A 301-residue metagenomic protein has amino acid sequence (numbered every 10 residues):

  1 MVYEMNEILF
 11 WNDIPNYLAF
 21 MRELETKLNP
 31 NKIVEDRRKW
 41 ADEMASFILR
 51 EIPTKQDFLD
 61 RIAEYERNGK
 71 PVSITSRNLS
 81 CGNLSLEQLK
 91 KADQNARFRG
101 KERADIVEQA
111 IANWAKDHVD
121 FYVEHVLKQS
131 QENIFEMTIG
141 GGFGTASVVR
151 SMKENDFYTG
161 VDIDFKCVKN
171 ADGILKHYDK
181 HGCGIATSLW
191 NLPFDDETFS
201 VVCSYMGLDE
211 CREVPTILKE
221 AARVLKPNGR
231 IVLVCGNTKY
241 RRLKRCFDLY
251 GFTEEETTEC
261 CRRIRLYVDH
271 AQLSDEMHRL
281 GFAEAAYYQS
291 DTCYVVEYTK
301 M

Functional and structural regions predicted by a protein language model:
G82, E87-D117: Class I SAM-dependent methyltransferase Rossmann-like catalytic core, especially the SAM/SAH-binding loop
I111-E132, S147: Conserved alpha-helix/loop element of class I SAM-dependent methyltransferases that forms part of the SAM/SAH-binding
F135-N191: Class I SAM-dependent methyltransferase SAM/SAH-binding core
C203: A conserved beta-strand element that flanks and buttresses the S-adenosyl-L-methionine
P215-R230: A short glycine-rich, Lys/Arg-flanked "PGG" loop and its adjoining helix->strand segment in the class I
V232-E255: Conserved class I S-adenosyl-L-methionine
E255-A271: Acceptor-substrate binding/catalytic loop of class I
L280-M301: Core SAM-dependent methyltransferase catalytic element
